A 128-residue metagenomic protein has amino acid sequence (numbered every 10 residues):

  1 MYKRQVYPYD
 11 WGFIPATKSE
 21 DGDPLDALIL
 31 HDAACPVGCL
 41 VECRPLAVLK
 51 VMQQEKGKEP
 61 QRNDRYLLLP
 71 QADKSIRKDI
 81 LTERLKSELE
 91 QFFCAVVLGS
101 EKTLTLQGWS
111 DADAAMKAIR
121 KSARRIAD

Functional and structural regions predicted by a protein language model:
K3-D128: Hydrophobic N-terminal alpha-helices or hydrophobic patches in metabolic proteins across all domains of life
